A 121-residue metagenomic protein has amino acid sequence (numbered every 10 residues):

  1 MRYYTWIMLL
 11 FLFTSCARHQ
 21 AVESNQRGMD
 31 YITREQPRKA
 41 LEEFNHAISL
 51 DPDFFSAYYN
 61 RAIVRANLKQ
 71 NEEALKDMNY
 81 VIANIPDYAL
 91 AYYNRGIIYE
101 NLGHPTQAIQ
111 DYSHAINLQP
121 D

Functional and structural regions predicted by a protein language model:
Q20-V22, F55-S56, A89-L90: Helix-start (N-cap) detector for alpha-helical repeat units in TPR-like alpha-solenoids, especially tetratricopeptide
T33-R34, N67, N101: Register position in tetratricopeptide repeats
